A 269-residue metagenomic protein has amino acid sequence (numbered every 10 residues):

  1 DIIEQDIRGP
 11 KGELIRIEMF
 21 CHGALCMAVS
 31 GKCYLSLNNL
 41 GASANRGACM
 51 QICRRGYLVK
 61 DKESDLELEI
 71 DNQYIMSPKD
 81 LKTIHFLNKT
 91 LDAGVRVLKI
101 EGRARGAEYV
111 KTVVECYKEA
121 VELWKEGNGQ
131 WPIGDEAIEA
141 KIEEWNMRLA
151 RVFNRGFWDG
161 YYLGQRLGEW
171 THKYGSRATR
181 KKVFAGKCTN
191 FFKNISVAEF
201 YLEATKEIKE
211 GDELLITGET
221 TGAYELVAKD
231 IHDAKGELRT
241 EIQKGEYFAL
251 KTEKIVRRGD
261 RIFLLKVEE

Functional and structural regions predicted by a protein language model:
D1-E269: Surface-exposed amphipathic alpha-helical tracts and adjacent flexible/coil segments at the periphery of soluble enzymes
